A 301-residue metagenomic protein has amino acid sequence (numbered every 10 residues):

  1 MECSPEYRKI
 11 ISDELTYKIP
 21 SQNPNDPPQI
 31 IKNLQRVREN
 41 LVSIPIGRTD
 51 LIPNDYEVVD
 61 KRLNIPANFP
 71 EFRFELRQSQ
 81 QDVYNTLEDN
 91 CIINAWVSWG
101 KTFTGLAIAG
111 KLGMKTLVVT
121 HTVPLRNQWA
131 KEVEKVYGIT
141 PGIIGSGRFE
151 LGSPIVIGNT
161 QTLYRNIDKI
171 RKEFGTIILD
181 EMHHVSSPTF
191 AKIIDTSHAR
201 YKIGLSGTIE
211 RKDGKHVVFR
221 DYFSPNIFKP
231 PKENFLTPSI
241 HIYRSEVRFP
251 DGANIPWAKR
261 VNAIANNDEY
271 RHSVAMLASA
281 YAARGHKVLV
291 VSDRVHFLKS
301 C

Functional and structural regions predicted by a protein language model:
K9-R62: Interdomain "pre-motor" coupling segment immediately N-terminal to P-loop NTPase/helicase cores
K18, V123-R148: Conserved helix-turn-beta segment of the N-terminal RecA-like "Helicase ATP-binding" lobe in SF1/SF2 helicases
D26, I31-K32, V58-N94: Conserved pre-motif I regulatory segment
D89-L112, L117: Walker A/P-loop
A109, G252-C301: Conserved interdomain hinge at the start of the Helicase C-terminal
S146-T176, S187-K192: Conserved helix/coil segment N-terminal to the catalytic DExD/H
G175-T176, H183-H241: Post-DEXD/H (motif II) to motif III coupling segment of the RecA-like Helicase ATP-binding lobe
